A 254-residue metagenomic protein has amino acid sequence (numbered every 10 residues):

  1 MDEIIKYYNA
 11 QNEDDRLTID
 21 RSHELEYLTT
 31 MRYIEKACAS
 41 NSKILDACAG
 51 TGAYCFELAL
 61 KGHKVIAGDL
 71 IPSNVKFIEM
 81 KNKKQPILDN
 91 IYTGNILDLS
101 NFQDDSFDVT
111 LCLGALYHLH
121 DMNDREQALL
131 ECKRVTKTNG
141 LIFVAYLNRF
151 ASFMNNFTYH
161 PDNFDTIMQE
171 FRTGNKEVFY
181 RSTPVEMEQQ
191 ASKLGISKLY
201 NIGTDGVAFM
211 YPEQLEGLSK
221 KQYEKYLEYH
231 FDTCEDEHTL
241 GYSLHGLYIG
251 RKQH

Functional and structural regions predicted by a protein language model:
M1-S40, A53, E57: Conserved class I S-adenosyl-L-methionine
N41-G50: Conserved class I S-adenosyl-L-methionine
A53-D98: Class I SAM-dependent methyltransferase SAM/SAH-binding core
S100-T110: A short acidic, Gly/Pro-enriched loop at the edge of an enzyme's catalytic core that lines a small-molecule cofactor
E126-T138: A short glycine-rich, Lys/Arg-flanked "PGG" loop and its adjoining helix->strand segment in the class I
I142-I167: Conserved class I S-adenosyl-L-methionine
V178-G195, N201: Short alpha-helix
Y200-H254: A C-terminal cap/extension of S-adenosyl-L-methionine-dependent methyltransferases that defines the acceptor-substrate
